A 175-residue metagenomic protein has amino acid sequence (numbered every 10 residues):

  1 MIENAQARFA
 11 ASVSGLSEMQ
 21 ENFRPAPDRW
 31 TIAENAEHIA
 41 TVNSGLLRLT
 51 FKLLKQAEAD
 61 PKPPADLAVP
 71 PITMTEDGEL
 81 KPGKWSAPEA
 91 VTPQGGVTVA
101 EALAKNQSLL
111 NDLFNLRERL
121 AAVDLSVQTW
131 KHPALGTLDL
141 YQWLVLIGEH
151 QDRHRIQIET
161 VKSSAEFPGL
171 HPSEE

Functional and structural regions predicted by a protein language model:
M1-A7: Extreme N-terminal tail/first-helix region
I2, I32, A102-N106, L144-I147: Hydrophobic packing residues in well-ordered alpha-helices of helical domains and bundles
N4, T41-G45, V97, E101-S108 (+1 more regions): Generic recognition of short, well-ordered alpha-helical interface segments
A7-R29: An N-terminal domain-cap segment
R8, S12, D112, L116 (+1 more regions): Solvent-exposed, charged/polar functional surfaces in cytosolic regulatory/catalytic domains
R24-I72, E118-E175: Short, contiguous alpha-helical
V69-D124: Acidic/histidine-rich alpha-helical segments that form the ligand environment of transition-metal centers
